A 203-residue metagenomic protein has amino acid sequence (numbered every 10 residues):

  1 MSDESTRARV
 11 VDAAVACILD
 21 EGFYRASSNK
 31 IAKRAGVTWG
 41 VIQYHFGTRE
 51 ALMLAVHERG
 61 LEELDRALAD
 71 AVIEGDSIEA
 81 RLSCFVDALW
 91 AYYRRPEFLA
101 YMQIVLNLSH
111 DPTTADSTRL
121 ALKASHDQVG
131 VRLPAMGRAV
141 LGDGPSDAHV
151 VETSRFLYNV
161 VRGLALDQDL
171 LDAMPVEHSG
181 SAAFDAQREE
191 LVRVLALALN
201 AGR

Functional and structural regions predicted by a protein language model:
M1-E21, S28-R34, E50-L54: Basic, helix-initiating cap at the start of DNA-binding domains
Y24-R25, L141-A148: Short, charged helix-capping/linker segments at alpha-helix termini
A35-F46: Short hydrophobic/aromatic patch on the recognition helix
F46, I104-P112: Short helix-capping/turn signature of helix-turn-helix
A55-E58, A69-L99, S146-L157, D185-R188: Hydrophobic alpha-helical connector segments
E58-L64: Short, basic, alpha-helical segments at the C-terminal edge of helix-turn-helix-like DNA-binding modules
D65-D70, R95-Q103, T113-L141, V151-R155 (+1 more regions): Amphipathic alpha-helical packing segments from all-alpha helical-bundle domains
A88, D127-A139, D143, V160-R203: C-terminal peripheral helix-coil segments that are non-catalytic and often amphipathic
